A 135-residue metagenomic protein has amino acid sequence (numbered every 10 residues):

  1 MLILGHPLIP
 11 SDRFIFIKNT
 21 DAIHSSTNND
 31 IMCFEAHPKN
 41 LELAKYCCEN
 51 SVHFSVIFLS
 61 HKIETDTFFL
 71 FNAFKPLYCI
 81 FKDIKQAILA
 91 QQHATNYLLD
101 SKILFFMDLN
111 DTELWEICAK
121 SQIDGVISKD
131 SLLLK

Functional and structural regions predicted by a protein language model:
L2-P38, Y46, V52-K62, L70-K135: C-terminal active-site rim and adjoining tail of enzyme catalytic domains
L43: A metal-dependent hydrolase metal-coordination microenvironment
